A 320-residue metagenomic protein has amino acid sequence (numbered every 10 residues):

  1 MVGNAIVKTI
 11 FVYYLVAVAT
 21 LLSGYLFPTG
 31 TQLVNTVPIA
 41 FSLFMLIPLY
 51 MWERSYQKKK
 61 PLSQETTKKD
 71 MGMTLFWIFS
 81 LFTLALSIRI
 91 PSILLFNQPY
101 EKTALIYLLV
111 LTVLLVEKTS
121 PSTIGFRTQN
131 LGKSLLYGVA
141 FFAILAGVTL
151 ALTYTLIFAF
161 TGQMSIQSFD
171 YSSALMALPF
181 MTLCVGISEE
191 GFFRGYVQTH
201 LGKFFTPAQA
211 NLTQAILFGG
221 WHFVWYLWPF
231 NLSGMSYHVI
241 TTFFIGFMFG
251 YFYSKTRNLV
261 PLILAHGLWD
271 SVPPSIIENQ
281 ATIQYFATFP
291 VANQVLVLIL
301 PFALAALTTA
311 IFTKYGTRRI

Functional and structural regions predicted by a protein language model:
N4-L22, S42-L46, G72-S87, L109 (+3 more regions): Alpha-helical transmembrane segments
T20, G24, L46-E53, A265-I320: C-terminal membrane module of polytopic membrane proteins
Y25-E53, L62-E117, A174-A177, V291-F302: Alpha-helical transmembrane segments in multi-pass membrane proteins
F27-G30, I90-A104, T112-S188, K203 (+3 more regions): Juxtamembrane helix-loop-helix connectors linking adjacent transmembrane helices in multi-pass membrane enzymes
L49-K59, V113-S122, S254, L307-T317: Structural signal for the C-terminal ends of transmembrane alpha-helices and the immediately following loop
M181-T182, A208-F223: Small-polar-interrupted transmembrane alpha-helices in polytopic inner-membrane proteins
I187-T213, S254-N258: Membrane-interface helix/loop boundary segments of multi-pass membrane proteins
A208-A215, N231-V291: Functionally important transmembrane alpha-helices
